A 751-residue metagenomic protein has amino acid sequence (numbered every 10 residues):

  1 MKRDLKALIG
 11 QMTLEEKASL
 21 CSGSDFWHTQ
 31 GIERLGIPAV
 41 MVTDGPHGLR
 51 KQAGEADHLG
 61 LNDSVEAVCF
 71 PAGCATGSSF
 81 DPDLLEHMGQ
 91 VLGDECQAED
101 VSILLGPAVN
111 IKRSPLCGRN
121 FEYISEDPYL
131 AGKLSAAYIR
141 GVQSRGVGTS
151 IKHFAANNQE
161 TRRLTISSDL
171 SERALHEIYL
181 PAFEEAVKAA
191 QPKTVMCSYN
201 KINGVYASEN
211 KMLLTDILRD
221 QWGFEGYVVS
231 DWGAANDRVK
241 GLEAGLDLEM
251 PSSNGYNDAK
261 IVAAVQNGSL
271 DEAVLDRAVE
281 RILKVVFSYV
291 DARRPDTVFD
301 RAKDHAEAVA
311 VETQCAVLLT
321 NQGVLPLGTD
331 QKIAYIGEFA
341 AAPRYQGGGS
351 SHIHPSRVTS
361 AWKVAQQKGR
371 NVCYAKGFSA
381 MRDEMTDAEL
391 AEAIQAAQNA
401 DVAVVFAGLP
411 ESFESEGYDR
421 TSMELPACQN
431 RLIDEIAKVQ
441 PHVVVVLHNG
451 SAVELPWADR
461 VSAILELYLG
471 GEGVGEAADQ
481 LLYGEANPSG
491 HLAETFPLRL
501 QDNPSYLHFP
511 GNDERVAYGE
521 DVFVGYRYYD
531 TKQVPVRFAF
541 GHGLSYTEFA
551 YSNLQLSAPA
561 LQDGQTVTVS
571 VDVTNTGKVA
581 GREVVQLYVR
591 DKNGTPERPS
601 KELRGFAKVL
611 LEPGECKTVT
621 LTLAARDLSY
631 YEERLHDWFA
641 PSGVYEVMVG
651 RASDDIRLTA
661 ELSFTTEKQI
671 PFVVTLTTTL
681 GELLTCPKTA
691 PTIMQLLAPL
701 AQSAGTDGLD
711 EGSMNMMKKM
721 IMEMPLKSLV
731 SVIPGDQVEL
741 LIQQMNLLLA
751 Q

Functional and structural regions predicted by a protein language model:
M1-D4, S663-T665, L749-Q751: Basic/polar N-terminal segments that are highly enriched at the extreme N-terminus, encompassing both cleavable
M1-S629, V644-M648, S653: Glycoside hydrolase catalytic-domain context in secreted enzymes
L5-L8, I261, L492, M717 (+3 more regions): Generic structural signal of hydrophobic/aromatic residues within well-ordered alpha-helices of folded domains
G60-N62, D247-S252, E667-I670, T679-L680 (+1 more regions): A short, ordered amphipathic alpha-helix with a cationic face
F287, A316, Q743-N746, A750: A short, amphipathic alpha-helical segment
D296-D300, S379, T659-C686: Phosphate/pyrophosphate-recognition segments in soluble nucleotide-handling domains
A625-K668: Terminal connector regions
Q669-E739, M745-L749: Compact, charge-rich alpha-helical regulatory domains located at protein termini
